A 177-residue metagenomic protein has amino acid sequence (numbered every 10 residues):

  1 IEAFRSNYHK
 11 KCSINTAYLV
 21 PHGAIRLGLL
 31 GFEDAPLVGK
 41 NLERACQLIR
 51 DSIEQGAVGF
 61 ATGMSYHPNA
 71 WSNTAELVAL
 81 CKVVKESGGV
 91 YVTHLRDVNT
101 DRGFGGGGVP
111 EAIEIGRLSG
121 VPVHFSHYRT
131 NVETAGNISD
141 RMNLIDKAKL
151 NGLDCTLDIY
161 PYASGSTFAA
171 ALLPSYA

Functional and structural regions predicted by a protein language model:
I1-V58, L153-C155: Divalent-metal coordination cores built from histidine and acidic residues
F60-A177: Active-site core of metal-dependent hydrolases
